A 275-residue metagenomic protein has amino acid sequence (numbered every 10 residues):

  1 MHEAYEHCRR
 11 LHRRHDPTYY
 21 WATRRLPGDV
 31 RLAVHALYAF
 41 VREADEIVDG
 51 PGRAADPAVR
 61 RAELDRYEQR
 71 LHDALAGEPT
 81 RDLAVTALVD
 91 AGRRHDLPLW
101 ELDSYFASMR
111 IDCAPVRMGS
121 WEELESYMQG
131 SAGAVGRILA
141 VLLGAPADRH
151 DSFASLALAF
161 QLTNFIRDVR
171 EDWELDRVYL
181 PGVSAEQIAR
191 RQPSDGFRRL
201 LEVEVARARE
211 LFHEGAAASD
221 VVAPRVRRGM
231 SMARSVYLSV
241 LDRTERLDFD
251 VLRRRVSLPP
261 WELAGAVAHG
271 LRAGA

Functional and structural regions predicted by a protein language model:
M1-Q161, I166-A275: Catalytic cores of Mg2+-dependent Asp-rich isoprenoid enzymes
